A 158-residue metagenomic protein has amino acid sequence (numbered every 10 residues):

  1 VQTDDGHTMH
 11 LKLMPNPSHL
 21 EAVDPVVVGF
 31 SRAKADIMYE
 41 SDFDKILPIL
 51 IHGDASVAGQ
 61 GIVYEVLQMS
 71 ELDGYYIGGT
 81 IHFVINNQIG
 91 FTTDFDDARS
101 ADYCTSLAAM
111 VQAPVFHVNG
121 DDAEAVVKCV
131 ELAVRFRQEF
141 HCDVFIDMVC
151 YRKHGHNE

Functional and structural regions predicted by a protein language model:
V1-I49, A55-T80, G90-F95, S100 (+1 more regions): Conserved internal helical-beta-strand scaffold that buttresses enzyme catalytic cores
N16, N86-N87, N119, N157: Detector for Asparagine
I49-I51, I81-F83, F145-D147: Structural motif
H52-V57, V84-G90, D121-E124, C150-R152: Acidic, glycine-rich active-site loops and adjacent beta-strand->loop/helix elements that engage anionic groups
T93-D97, A108, A113-E158: Phosphate/diphosphate-binding loops
